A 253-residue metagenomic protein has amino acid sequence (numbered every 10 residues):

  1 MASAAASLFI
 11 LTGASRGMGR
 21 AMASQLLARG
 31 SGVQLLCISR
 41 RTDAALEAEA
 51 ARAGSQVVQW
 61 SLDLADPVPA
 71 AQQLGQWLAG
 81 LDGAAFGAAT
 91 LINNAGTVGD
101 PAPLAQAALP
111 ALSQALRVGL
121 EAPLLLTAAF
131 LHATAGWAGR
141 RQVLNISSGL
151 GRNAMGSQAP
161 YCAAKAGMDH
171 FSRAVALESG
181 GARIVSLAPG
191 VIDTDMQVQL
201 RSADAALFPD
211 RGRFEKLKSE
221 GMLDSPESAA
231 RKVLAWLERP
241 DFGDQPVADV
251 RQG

Functional and structural regions predicted by a protein language model:
T12, A85-G96, G119, N145 (+1 more regions): Rossmann-fold scaffold of SDR-type NAD(P)-dependent oxidoreductases
S15-R16: Conserved glycine-rich cofactor-binding loop
L27, S31-E47: Conserved glycine-rich Rossmann-like NAD(P)H-binding loop of the short-chain dehydrogenase/reductase
R52-V68: Rossmann-fold cofactor-recognition segment
G87, T97-S113, H132, S157: Conserved mid-core segment of classical short-chain dehydrogenase/reductases
A105-L124, M168: Catalytic Tyr-X3-Lys loop
A135, R140-G167, S172-G180, A188-I192 (+1 more regions): Catalytic loop of short-chain dehydrogenase/reductase
S186-P189, T194, S202-G253: C-terminal helical subdomain
